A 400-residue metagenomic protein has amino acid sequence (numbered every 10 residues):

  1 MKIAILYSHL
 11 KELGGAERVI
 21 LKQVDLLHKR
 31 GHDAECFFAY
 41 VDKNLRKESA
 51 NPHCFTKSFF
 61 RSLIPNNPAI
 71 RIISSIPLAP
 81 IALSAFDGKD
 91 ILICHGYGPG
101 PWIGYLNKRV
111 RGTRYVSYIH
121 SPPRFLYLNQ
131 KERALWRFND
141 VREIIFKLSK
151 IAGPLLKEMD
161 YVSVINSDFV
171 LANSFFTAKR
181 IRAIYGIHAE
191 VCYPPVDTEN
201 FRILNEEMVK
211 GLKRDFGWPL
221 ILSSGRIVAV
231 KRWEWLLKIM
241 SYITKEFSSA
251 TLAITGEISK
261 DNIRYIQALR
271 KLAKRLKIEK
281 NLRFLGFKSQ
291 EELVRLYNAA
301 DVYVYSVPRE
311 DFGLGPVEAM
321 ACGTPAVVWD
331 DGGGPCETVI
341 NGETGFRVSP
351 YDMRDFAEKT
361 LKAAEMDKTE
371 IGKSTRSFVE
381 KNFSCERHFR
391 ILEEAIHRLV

Functional and structural regions predicted by a protein language model:
Y40-D42, T251-R270: Glycosyltransferase donor-sugar binding loop
L83, P123, L135-V170, A178: Membrane-proximal helix-turn-helix segments that form the acceptor-binding/catalytic region of lipid-linked
K179-R182, V196-G211: Acidic anion/phosphate-binding donor-loop and adjacent secondary structure in glycosyltransferase catalytic cores
K213-K231, L237-M240, A253: Conserved donor-binding/catalytic core segment of Leloir-type glycosyltransferases
I266-K288: Nucleotide-activated donor-binding/catalytic signature segment of Leloir-type glycosyltransferases, i.e., the conserved
F287-K288, R295-A300: Short alpha-helical donor nucleotide-sugar binding micro-motif in glycosyltransferases
P308: Aromatic "clamp/platform" in nucleotide-sugar-dependent glycosyltransferases that forms part of the donor/acceptor
P325-W329, V339: Short hydrophobic beta-strand element within catalytic cores of glycosyltransferases and related nucleotide-activated
